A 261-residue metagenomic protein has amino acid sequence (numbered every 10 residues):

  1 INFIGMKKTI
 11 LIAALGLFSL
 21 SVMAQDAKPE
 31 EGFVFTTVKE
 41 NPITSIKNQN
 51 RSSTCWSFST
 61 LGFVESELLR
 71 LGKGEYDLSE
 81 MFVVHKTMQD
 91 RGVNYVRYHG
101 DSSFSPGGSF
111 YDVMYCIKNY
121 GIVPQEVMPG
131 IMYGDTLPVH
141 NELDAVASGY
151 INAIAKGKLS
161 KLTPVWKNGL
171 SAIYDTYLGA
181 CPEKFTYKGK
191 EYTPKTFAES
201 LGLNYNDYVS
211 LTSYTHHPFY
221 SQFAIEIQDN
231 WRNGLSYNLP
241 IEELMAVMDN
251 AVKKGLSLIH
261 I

Functional and structural regions predicted by a protein language model:
I1-A27: Bacterial Sec-dependent N-terminal signal peptides
E30-D101, S105-Y192, F197-G202, N206-P218 (+2 more regions): Active-site nucleophile-adjacent alpha helix/oxyanion-hole segment immediately C-terminal to the catalytic cysteine
G234, L244-N250: Generic recognition of flexible, low-complexity loop/linker segments
H260-I261: Conserved small/polar residues in nucleotide/adenosyl-binding loops
